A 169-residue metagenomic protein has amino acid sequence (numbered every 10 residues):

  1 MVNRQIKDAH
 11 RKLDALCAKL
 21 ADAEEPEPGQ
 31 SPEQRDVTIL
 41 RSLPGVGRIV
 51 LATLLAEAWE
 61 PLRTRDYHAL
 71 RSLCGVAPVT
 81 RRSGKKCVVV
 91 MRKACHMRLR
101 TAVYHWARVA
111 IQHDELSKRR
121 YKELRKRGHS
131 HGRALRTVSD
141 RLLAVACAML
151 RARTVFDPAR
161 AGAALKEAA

Functional and structural regions predicted by a protein language model:
M1-A169: A detector of single, family-specific signature residues that are central to catalytic or substrate-handling motifs
